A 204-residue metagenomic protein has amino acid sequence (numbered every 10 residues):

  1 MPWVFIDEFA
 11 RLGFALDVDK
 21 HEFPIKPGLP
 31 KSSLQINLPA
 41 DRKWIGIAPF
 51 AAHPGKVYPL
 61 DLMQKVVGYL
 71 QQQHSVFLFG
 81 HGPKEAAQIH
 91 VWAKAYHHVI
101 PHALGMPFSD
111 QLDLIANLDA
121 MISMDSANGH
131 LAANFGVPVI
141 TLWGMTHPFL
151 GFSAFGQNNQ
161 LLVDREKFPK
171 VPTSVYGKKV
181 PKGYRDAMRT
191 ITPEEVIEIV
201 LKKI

Functional and structural regions predicted by a protein language model:
M1-I204: Catalytic machinery of carbohydrate-active enzymes, primarily nucleotide-sugar-dependent glycosyltransferases
